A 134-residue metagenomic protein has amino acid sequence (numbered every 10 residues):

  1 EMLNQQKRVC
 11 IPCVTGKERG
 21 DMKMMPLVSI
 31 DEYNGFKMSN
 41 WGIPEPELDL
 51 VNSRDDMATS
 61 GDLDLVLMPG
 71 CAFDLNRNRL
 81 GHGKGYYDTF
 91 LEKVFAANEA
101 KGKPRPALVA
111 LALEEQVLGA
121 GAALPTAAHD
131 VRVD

Functional and structural regions predicted by a protein language model:
E1-D62: N-terminal active-site beta-alpha-beta segment that forms phosphate/nucleotide-binding and substrate-recognition loops
I30, P44-M68, L75-R79, D88-D134: Surface-exposed, charge/polar-rich loops and edge strands
